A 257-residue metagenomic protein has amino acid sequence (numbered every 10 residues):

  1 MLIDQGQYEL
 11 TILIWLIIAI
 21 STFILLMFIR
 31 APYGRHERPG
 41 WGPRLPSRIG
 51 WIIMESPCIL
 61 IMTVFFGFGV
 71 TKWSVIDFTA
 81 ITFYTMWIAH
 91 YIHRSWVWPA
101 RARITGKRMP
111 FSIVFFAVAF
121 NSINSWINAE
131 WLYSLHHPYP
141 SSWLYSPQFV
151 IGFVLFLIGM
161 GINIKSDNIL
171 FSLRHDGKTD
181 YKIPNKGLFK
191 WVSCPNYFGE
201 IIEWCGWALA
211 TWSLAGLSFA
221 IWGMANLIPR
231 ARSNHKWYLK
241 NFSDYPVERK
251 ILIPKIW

Functional and structural regions predicted by a protein language model:
M1-F116, W257: Membrane-helix and juxtamembrane interface regions of eukaryotic multi-pass membrane proteins
L2-L25, V64-F65, G69, V75-I76 (+2 more regions): Hydrophobic transmembrane alpha-helices
S95-A100, W126, R230-W237: Juxtamembrane membrane-interface segments at transmembrane alpha-helix termini
M109-A129: Active-site pocket-lining segments that scaffold enzyme catalytic pockets across diverse folds
